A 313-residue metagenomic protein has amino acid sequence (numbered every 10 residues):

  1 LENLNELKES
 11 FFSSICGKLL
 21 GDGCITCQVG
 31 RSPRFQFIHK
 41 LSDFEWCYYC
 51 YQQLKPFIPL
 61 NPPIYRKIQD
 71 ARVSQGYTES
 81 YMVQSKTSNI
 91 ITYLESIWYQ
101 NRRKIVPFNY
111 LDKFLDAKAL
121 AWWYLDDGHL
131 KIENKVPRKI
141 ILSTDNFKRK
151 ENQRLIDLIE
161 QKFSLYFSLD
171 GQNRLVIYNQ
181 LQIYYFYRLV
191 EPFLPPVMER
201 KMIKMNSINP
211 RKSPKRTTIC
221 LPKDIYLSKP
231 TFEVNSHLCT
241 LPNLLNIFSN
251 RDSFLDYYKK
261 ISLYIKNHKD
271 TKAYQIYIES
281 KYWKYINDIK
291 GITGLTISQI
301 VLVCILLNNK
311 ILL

Functional and structural regions predicted by a protein language model:
L1-L313: Internal intein/HINT superfamily modules and their associated LAGLIDADG
